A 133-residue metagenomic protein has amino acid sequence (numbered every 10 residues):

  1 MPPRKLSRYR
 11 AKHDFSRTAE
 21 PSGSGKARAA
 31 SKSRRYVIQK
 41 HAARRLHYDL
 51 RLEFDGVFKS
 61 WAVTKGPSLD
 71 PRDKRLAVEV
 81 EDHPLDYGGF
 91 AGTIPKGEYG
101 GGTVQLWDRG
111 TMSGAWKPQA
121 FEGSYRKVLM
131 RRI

Functional and structural regions predicted by a protein language model:
M1-I133: A charge-rich, low-complexity, intrinsically flexible signal that marks solvent-exposed coils, linkers, repeats
